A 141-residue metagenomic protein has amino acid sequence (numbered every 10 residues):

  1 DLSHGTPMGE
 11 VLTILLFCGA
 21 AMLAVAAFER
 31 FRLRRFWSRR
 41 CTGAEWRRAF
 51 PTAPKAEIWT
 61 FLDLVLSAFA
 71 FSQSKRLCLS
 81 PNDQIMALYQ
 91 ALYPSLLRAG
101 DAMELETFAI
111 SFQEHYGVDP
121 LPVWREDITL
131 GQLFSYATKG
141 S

Functional and structural regions predicted by a protein language model:
G5, G9-E114, V118-S141: Phosphopantetheine-dependent thiolation modules in NRPS/PKS and related acyl-activating systems
